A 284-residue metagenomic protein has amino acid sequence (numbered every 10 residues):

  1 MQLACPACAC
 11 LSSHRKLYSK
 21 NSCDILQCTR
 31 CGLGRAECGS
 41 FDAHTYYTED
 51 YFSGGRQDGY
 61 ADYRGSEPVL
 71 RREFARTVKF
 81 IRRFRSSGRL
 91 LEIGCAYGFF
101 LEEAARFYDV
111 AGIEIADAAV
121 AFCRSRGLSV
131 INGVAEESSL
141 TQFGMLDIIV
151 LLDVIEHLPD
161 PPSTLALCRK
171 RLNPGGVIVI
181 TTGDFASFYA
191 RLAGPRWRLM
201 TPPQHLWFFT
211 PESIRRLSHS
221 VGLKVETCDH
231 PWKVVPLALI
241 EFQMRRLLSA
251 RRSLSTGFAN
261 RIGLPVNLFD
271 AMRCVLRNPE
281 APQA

Functional and structural regions predicted by a protein language model:
M1-L152, P162-L167, C228-K233, E241-Q243 (+3 more regions): Conserved N-terminal segment of class I S-adenosyl-L-methionine
G112, H157, I180-T181: Conserved SAM-binding loop
V150-P159, Q204: Short catalytic micro-motifs in class I SAM-dependent methyltransferases
L158-P159, L172-P174: Helix-to-beta-strand junctions that scaffold the AdoMet/dcAdoMet cofactor pocket in Class I SAM-dependent enzymes
P159-S163, A190: Short N-terminal helix/helix-N-cap motif within the alpha/beta-hydrolase-1
S163-C168, S213, L217: Short, conserved SAM-binding segment of the class I
V179-W207, E212-S218, L239-Q243: Short, glycine-/aromatic-enriched active-site segment of Class I SAM-dependent methyltransferases
